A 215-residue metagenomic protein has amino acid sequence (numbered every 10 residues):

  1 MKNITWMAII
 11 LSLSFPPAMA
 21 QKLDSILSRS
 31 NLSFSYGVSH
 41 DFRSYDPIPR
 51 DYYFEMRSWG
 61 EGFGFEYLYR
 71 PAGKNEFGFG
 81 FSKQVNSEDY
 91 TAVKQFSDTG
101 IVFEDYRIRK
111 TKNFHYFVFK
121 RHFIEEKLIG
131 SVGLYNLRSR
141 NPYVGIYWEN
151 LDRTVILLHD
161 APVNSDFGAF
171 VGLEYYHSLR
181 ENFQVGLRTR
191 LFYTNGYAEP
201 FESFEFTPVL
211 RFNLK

Functional and structural regions predicted by a protein language model:
M1-S28, K215: Cleavable N-terminal export/targeting peptides
A20-G80, R211-K215: Short glycine/proline- and aromatic-enriched beta-strand/turn motifs that initiate or cap beta-hairpins
S28-S30, R57-F63, R109-H115, E126 (+2 more regions): Residues that define the transmembrane beta-barrel architecture of outer-membrane proteins
V38-H40, T189-F192: Generic short beta-strand segments
P47-F54, G100-R107, T154-A161, F192-Y197: Extracellular loop and loop/strand-boundary signature of outer-membrane beta-barrel proteins
E66-L151, L179-V185, Y193, T207 (+1 more regions): Gram-negative (and chloroplast) outer-membrane scaffold detector with strong preference for beta-barrel transmembrane
N141-Y143, D166, A198: Charged, low-complexity C-terminal accessory regions
V155-H177: Acidic, glycine-rich flexible loop segments
